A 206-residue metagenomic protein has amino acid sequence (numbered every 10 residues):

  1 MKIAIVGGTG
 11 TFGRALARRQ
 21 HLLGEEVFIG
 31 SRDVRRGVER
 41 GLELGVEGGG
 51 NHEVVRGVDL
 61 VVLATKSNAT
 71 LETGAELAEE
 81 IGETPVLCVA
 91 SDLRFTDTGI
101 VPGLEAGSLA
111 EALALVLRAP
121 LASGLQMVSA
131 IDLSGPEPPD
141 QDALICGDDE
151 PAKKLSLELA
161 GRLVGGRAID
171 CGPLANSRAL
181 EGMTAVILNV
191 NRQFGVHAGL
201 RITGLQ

Functional and structural regions predicted by a protein language model:
M1-E39, E43: NAD(P)+-binding Rossmann beta1-loop-alpha1 motif at the extreme N-terminus of oxidoreductases
T9, K66-A69, M127-S129, D149-P151: Short beta->alpha connector loops
G48, L121-Q126, A168-C171: General beta-strand structural signal in soluble alpha/beta enzymes
N51-P85, R94: Rossmann-like NAD(P)-binding element
A90-G135: Rossmann-fold NAD(P)-binding glycine/threonine-rich loop
D132, Q141-Q206: Active-site-lining helix/loop region of Rossmann-like oxidoreductase modules
